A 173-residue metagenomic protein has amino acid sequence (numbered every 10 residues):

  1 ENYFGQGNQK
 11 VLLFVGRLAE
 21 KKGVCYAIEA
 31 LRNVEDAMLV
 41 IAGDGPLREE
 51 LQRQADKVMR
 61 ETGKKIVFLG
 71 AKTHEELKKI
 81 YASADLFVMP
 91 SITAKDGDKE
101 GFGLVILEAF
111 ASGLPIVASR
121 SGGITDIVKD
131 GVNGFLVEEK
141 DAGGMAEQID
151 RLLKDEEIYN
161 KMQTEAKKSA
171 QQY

Functional and structural regions predicted by a protein language model:
E1-V11: Nucleotide-sugar donor-binding and catalytic loop/hinge architecture of NDP-sugar-dependent glycosyltransferases
K10-N33, P46-Q52, G143: A conserved mid-protein helix/loop that constitutes part of the nucleotide-sugar donor-binding site
Q52-E76: Nucleotide-activated donor-binding/catalytic signature segment of Leloir-type glycosyltransferases, i.e., the conserved
A82-K99, L114: Acidic donor-binding loop of glycosyltransferase active sites
K99-I106, I124: Short glycine/serine-rich donor-binding loops of glycosyltransferases
I106, A111, P115-A118, V128: Short hydrophobic beta-strand element within catalytic cores of glycosyltransferases and related nucleotide-activated
D130-G131, F135-A142, R151-E156: Conserved acidic donor-binding segment of nucleotide-sugar-dependent glycosyltransferases
G144, R151, I158-Q172: A short, well-ordered alpha-helix in the C-terminal region of glycosyltransferases
